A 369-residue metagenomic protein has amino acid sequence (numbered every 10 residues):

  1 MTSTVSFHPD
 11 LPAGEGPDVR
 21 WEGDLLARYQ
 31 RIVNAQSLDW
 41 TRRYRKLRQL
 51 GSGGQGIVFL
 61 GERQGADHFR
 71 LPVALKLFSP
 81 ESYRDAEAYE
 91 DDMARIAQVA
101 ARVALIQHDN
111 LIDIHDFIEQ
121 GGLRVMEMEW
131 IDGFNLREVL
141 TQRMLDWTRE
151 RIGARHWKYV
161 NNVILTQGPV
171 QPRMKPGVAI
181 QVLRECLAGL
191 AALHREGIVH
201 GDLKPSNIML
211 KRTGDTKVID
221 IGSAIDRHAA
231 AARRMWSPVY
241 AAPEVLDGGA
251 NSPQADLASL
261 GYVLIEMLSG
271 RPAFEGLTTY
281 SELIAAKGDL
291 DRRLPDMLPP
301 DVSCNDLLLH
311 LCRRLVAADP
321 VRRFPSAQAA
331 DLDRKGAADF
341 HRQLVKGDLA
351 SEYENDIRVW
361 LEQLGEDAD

Functional and structural regions predicted by a protein language model:
A86-L105: AlphaC helix of the eukaryotic protein kinase fold
F117: Activation-segment/catalytic-loop signature of the eukaryotic protein kinase fold
G121-N135, V139, R143: Conserved short submotifs of the Hanks-type protein kinase catalytic core that shape the nucleotide-binding pocket
V182-L183: Activation segment signature within eukaryotic-like protein kinase domains
H194-L210: Catalytic-loop of the protein kinase fold
D319-R322, Q328-Q343: Terminal C-lobe "cap" of eukaryotic-type protein kinase domains
H341-D369: Regulatory extensions appended to serine/threonine kinase catalytic cores
